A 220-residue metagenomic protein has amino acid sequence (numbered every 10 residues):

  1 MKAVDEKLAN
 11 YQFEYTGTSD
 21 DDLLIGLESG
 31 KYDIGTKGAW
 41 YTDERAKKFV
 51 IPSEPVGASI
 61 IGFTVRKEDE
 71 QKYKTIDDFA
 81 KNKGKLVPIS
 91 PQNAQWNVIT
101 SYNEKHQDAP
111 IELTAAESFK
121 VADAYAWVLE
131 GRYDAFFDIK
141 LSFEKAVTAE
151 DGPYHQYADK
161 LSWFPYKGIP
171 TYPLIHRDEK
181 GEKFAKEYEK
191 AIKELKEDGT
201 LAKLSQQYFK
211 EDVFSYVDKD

Functional and structural regions predicted by a protein language model:
M1-A39, D198: Extracytoplasmic small-molecule ligand-binding "clamshell" domains of the periplasmic binding protein/Venus flytrap
M1-Y11, Q92-S118, Y125, V147-Y154: Ligand-binding cleft/hinge of the Venus flytrap
V4, L27-E28, F63, F79 (+3 more regions): Hydrophobic residues within well-ordered alpha-helices
F13-I25, I111-A126, E130: Short helix-initiation/N-cap motifs at beta->coil->alpha
D22, E28, T36-K47, N97-S101 (+2 more regions): A ligand-binding cleft/hinge motif common to bilobed small-molecule-binding domains
G57-G62, D151-E189, E211-D220: Periplasmic-binding protein-like
R66-V87: Flexible hinge/capping segments at coil-to-helix
A94-V98, A191-F209: Periplasmic-binding protein-like
